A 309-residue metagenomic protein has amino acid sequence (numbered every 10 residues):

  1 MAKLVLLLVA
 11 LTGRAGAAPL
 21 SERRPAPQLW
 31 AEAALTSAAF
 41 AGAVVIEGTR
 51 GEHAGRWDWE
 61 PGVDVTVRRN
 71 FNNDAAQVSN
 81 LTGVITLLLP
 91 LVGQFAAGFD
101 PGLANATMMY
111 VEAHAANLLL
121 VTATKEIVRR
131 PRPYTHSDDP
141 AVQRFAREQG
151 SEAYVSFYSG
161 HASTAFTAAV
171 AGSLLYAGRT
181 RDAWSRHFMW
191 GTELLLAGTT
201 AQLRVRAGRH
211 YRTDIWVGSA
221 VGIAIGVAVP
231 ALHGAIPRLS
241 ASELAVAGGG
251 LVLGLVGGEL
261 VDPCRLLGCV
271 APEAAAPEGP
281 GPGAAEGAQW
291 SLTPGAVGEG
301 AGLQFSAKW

Functional and structural regions predicted by a protein language model:
M1-S37, V45, T49, D74 (+4 more regions): Replace "edges of transmembrane helices
T49-V63: Membrane-interface helix-loop junction between the first two transmembrane segments
G62-R69, A97-D100, A141-Q149: Short amphipathic alpha-helical segments, especially helix-boundary/capping motifs
T66-L88: Interfacial helix-start motif at the membrane-water boundary
V84-P90, F166-A171: Hydrophobic cores of alpha-helical transmembrane segments in multi-pass inner/ER membrane proteins, independent
L87-A106: Long, highly hydrophobic alpha-helical transmembrane signal-anchor segments
